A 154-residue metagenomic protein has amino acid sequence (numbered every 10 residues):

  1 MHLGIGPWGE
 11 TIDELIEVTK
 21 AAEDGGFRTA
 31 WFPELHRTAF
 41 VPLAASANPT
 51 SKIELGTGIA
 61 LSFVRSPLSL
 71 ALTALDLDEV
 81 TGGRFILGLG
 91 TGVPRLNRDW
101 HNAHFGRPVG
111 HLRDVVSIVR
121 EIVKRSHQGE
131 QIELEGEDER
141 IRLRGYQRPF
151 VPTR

Functional and structural regions predicted by a protein language model:
M1-T57, F63: N-terminal beta1-alpha1-beta2 module of alpha/beta enzyme domains
A39, R65, R95-N97: Generic structural signal for helix capping and beta-alpha/helix-loop junctions
A44, L68-A71: Conserved active-site region of classical short-chain dehydrogenase/reductase
A60-R65, H104-F105: Glycine-rich "substrate-gating" loop/helix at the edge of Rossmann-like oxidoreductase active sites
A71-R154: Internal, glycine-rich beta/alpha segment that forms the wall or movable "lid" of small-molecule/cofactor binding
